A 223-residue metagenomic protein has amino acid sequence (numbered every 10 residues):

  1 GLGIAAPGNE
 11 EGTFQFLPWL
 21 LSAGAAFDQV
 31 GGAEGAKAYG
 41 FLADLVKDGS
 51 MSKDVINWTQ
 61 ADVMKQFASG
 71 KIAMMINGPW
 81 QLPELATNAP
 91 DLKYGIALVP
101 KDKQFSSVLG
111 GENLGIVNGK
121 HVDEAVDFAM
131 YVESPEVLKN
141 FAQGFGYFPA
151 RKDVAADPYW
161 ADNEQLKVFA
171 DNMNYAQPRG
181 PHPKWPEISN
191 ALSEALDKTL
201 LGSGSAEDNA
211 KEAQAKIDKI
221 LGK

Functional and structural regions predicted by a protein language model:
A5-F27, V108-G115, I188-D197: Periplasmic solute-binding protein
F27-I56: Glycine-centered hinge/linker elements that transmit conformational signals in sensory and ligand-binding systems
K47, D171-K223: Conserved C-terminal helix/tail region of periplasmic/extracytoplasmic solute-binding proteins
K47-D48, A86-Y147, P183, L201-G204 (+1 more regions): Extracytoplasmic/periplasmic substrate-recognition and gating elements
D54-A68: Short helix-initiation/N-cap motifs at beta->coil->alpha
Q60, N77-L82: Beta->alpha turn/N-cap motifs
V63-Q66, I72, Q81, A125 (+1 more regions): Short, hydrophobic alpha-helical packing/hinge segments within bilobed ligand-binding/sensory domains
A73-G78, K93-G95: Paired acidic/hydrophobic, glycine-rich loop segments that form the ligand-binding mouth/hinge of periplasmic-binding
